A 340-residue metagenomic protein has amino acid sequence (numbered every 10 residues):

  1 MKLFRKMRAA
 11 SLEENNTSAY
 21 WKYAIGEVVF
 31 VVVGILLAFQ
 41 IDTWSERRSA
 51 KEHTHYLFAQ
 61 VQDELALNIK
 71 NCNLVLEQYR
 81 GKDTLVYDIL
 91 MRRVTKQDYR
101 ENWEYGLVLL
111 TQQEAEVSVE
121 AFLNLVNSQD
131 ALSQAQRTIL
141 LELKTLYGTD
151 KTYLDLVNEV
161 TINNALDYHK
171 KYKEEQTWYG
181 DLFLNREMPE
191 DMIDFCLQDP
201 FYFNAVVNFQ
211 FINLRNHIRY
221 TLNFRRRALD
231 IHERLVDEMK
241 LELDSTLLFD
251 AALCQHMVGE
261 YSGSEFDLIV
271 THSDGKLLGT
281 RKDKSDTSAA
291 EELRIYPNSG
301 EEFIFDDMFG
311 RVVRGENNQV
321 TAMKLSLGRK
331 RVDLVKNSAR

Functional and structural regions predicted by a protein language model:
M1-K22, L36, T43-D250, F266 (+2 more regions): Long, hydrophobic alpha-helical segments that serve as membrane-spanning/inserting helices
L3, V29, L182, Y202 (+3 more regions): Intrinsic disorder/low-structure terminal segments
I25-Q40: Hydrophobic membrane-insertion alpha-helices, especially the h-region of bacterial N-terminal signal peptides
V31, W44, N68, A339-R340: Short amphipathic alpha-helical "recognition" segments used for binding
M239-R340: Peripheral terminal and inter-domain segments
